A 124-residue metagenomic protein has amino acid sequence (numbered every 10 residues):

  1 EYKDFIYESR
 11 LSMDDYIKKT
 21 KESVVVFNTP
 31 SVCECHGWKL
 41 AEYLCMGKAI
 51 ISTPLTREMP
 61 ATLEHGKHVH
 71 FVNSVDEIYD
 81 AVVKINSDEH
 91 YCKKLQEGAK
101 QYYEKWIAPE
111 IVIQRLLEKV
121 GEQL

Functional and structural regions predicted by a protein language model:
E1-A41, I51-A61, P109-E110: Nucleotide-sugar donor-binding catalytic core of glycosyltransferases
I51, V69, Q96: Catalytic core segments in nucleotide and nucleic-acid processing enzymes
V69-V75, K84-E89: Conserved acidic donor-binding segment of nucleotide-sugar-dependent glycosyltransferases
H90-V120: A charged, aromatic-enriched C-terminal amphipathic alpha-helix characteristic of glycosyltransferases across folds
